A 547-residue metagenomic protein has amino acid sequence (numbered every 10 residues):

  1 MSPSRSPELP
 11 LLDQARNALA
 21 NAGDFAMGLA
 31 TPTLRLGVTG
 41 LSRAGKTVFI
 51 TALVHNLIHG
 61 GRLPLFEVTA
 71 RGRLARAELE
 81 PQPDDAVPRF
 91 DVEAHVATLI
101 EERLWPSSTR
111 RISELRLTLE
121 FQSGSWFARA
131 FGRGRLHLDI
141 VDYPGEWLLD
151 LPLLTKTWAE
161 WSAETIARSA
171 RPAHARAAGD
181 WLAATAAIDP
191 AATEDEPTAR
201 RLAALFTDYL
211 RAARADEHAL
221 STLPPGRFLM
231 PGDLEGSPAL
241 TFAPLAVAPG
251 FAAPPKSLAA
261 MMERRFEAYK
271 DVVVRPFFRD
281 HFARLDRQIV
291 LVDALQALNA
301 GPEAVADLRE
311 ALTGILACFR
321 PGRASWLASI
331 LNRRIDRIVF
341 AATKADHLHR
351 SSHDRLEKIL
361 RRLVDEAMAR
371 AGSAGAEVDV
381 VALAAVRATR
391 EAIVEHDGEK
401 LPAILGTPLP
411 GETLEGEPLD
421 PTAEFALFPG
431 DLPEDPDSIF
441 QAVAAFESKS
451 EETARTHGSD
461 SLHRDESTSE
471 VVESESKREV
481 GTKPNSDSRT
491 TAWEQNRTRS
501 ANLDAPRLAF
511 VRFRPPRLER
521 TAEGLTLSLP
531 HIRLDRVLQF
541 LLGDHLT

Functional and structural regions predicted by a protein language model:
S2-M27: N-terminal pre-Walker A segment at the start of P-loop NTPase domains
A18, A22-F25, L29-A30, N56-R334 (+5 more regions): Switch- and interface-adjacent substructures of P-loop NTPase systems
L36-L53: Glycine-rich phosphate-binding P-loop
A52-I58, L153-W158, V305, D354-L360 (+1 more regions): Short secondary-structure boundary/capping segments
D286, V378-V380, E395-E412, G416 (+1 more regions): Class I S-adenosyl-L-methionine
I289, R334-K344, G375-A382: Conserved beta-strand/loop subsegment of P-loop NTPase cores
L348-I393, E399: Canonical P-loop GTPase G-domain recognition
S448-A501: Intrinsically disordered, low-complexity terminal tails and inter-domain linkers enriched for S/T/G/P/D/E
